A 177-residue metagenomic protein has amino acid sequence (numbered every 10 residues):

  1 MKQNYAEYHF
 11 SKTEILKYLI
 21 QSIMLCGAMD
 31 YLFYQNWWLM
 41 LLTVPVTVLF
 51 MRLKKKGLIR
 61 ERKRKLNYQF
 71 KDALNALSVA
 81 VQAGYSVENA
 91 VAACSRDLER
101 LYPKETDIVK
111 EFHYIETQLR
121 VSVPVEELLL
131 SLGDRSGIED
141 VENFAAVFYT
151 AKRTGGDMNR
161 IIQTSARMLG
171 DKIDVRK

Functional and structural regions predicted by a protein language model:
M1-N75, R167, I173-K177: Hydrophobic alpha-helical signal-anchor/transmembrane segments
V44-G133, E139-A151, G156-I161: Juxtamembrane/interface alpha-helical elements of multi-pass membrane proteins
F148, G170-D171: A short linear-motif detector with a strong N-terminal bias
